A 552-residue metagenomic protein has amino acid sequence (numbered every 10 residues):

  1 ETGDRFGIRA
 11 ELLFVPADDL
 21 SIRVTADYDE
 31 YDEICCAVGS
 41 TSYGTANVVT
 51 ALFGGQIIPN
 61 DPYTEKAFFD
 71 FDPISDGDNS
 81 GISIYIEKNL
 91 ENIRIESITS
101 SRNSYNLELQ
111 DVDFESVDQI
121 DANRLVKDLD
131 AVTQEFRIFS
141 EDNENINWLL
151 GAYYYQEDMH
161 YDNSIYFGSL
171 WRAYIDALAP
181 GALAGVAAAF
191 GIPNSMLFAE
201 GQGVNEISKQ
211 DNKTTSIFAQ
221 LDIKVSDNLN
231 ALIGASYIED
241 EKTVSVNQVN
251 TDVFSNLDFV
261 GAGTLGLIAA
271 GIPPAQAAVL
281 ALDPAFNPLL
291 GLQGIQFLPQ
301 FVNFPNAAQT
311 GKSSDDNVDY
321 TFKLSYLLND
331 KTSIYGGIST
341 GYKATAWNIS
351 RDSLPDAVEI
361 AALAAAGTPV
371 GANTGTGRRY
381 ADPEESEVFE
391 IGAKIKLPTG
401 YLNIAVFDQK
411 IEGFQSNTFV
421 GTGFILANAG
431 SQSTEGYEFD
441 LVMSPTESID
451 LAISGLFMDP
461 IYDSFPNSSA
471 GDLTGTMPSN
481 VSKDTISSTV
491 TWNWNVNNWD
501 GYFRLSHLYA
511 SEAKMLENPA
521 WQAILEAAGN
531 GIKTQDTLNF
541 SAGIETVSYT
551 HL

Functional and structural regions predicted by a protein language model:
E1, C35-F68, D111-A122, S164-I207 (+5 more regions): Solvent-exposed loop segments that connect transmembrane elements
E1-C36, S80-G81, D130, Q134 (+3 more regions): Transmembrane beta-barrel wall of Gram-negative outer-membrane proteins
D4-F6, D78-S80, D130-V132, D211-T215 (+6 more regions): Residues that define the transmembrane beta-barrel architecture of outer-membrane proteins
A10-F14, I84-K88, Q134-S140, I217-I223 (+7 more regions): Residues on the lipid-exposed face of transmembrane beta-strands in outer-membrane beta-barrel proteins
E30-C36, N103-D111, Q156-S164, E239-N247 (+7 more regions): Gram-negative outer-membrane beta-barrel proteins
S83-L90, R94-S100, S104-Q110, S333-S339 (+5 more regions): Membrane-embedded beta-barrel scaffold of Gram-negative outer-membrane proteins
N147-L149, D227-A231, Y401, A405-K410 (+1 more regions): Gram-negative outer-membrane beta-barrel transporters
T550-H551: Conserved small/polar residues in nucleotide/adenosyl-binding loops
